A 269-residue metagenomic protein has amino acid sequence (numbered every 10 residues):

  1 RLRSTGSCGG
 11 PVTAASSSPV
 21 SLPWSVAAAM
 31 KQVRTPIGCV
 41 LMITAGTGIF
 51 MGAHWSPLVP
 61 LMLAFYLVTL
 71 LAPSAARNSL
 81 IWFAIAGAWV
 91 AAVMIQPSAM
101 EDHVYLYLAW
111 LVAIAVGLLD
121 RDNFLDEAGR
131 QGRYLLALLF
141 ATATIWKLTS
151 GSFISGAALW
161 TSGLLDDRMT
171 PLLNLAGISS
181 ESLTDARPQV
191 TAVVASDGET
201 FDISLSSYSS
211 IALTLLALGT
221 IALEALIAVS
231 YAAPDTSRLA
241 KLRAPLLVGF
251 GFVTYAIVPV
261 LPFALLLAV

Functional and structural regions predicted by a protein language model:
L2, P11-A15, V20: Short amphipathic, helix-prone segments within low-complexity/disordered or flexible regions
L22-V40, R77: N-terminal membrane topogenic signal
L41-G46, S56-W89, Q131-K147, S210-T254 (+1 more regions): Functionalized membrane-embedded alpha-helices
M51-H54, V93-Y105, N123-L125, T254-F263: Membrane-interface helix caps and helix-loop-helix hairpins in membrane proteins
L119-E127, D235-S237: Membrane-interface junctions at the ends of membrane-embedded or membrane-associated helices
A141-A222: Membrane-interfacial catalytic/cofactor-binding modules of polytopic membrane enzymes
F263-V269: Transmembrane alpha-helices of multi-pass inner-membrane enzymes
